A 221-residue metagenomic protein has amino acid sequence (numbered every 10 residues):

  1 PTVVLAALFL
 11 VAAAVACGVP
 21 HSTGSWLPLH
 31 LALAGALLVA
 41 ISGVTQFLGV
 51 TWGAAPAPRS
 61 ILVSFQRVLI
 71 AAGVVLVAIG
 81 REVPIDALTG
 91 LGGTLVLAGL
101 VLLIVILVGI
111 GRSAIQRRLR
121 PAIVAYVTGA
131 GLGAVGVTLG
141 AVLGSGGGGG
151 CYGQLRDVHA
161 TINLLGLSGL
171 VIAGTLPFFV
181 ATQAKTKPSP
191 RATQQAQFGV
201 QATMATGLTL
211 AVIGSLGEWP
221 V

Functional and structural regions predicted by a protein language model:
P1-V221: Hydrophobic alpha-helical transmembrane segments of multi-pass integral membrane proteins
